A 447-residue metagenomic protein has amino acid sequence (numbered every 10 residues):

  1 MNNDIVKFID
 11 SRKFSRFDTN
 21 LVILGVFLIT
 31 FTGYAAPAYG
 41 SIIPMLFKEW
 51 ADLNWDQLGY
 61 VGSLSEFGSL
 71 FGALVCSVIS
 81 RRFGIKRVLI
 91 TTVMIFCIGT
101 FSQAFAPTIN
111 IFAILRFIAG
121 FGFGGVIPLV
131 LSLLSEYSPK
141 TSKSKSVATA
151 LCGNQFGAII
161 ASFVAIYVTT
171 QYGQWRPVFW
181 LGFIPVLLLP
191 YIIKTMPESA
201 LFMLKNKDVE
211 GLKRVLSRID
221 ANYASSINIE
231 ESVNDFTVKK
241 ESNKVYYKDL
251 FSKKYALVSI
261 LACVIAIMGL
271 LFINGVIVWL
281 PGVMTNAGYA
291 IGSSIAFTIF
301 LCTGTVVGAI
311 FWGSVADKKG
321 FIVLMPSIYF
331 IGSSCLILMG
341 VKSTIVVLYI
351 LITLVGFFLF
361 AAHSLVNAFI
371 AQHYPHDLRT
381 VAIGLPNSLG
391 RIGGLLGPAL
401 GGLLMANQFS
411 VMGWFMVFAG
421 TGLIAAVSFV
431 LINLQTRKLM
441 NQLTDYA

Functional and structural regions predicted by a protein language model:
M1-D10, T195-K254, Q442-A447: Intracellular cytosolic loops and amphipathic helices of Major Facilitator Superfamily
M1-Y34: Cytosolic juxtamembrane N-terminal segment immediately preceding the first transmembrane helix of multi-pass
G40, F251-A309: Extracytoplasmic gate region of multi-pass secondary transporters
G40-F71: Extracellular/periplasmic helix-loop-helix junction of adjacent transmembrane segments in MFS-like secondary
D52, G84, F105-I111, G122 (+2 more regions): Helix-breaking motifs and short loop linkers at transmembrane-helix boundaries and internal kinks in secondary membrane
F71-I109: Conserved MFS/SLC helix-loop-helix module at the cytosolic interface between two early adjacent transmembrane helices
G99, N110-I118, V346-L354: Paired small-residue
S144-G173, P185-V186, N387-G397: Glycine-rich segments within core transmembrane alpha-helices of 12-TM secondary carriers
